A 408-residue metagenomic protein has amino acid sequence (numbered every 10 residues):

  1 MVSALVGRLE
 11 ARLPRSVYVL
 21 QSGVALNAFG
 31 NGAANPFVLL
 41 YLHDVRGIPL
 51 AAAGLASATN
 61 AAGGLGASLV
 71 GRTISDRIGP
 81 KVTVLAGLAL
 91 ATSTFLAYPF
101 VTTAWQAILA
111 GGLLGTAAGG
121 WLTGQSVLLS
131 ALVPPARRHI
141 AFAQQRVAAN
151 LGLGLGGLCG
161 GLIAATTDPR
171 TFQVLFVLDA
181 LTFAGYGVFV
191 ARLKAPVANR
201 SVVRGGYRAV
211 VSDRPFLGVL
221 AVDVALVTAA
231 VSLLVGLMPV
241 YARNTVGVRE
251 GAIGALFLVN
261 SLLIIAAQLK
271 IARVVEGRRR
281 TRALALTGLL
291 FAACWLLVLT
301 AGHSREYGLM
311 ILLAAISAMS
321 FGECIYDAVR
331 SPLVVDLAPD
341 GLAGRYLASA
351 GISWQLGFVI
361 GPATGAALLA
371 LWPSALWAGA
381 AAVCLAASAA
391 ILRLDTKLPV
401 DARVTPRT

Functional and structural regions predicted by a protein language model:
M1-P14, L193-A225, T408: Juxtamembrane intracellular "pre-TM" segments in multi-pass secondary transporters
A11-A61, P215-N260: Helix-loop boundary and gating motifs at the non-cytosolic
L65-T102: Conserved MFS/SLC helix-loop-helix module at the cytosolic interface between two early adjacent transmembrane helices
A67-G79, A266-T281, L369: Helix-to-loop junctions at the C-terminal end of transmembrane segments in multipass secondary transporters
V82-L96, A180, R282-L297: Structural signature of the two symmetry-related core transmembrane helices
G112-A149: Cytoplasmic helix-loop-helix junction between adjacent transmembrane helices in 12-TM secondary transporters
G161, L181-N199, A390-D395: C-terminal membrane-cytosol helix-exit motif in multi-pass small-molecule transporters
R282-Y326: C-terminal transmembrane helical hairpin of 12-TM major facilitator-type secondary transporters
